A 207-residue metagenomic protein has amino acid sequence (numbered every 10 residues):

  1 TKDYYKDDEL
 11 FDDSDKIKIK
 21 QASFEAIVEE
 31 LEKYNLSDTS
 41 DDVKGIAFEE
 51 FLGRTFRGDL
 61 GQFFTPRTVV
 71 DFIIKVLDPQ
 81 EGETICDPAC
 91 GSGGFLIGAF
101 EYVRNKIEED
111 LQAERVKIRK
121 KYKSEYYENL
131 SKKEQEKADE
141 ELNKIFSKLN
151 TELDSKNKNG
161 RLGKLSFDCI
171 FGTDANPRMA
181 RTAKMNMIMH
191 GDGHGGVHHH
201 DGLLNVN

Functional and structural regions predicted by a protein language model:
T1-G53: Long recognition/docking surfaces used for binding and targeting
I17-K20, S40, Q62-P66, P88-S92: Short capping loops/turns at secondary-structure boundaries
I19, D41-I46, R57, V69 (+1 more regions): Short hydrophobic/aromatic-rich motifs at helix boundaries and adjacent loops
E29-E32, F56-R57, F72, G196: Preference for short coil/turn "hinge" residues that link or interrupt alpha-helices
K33, L60-G61, H200: Generic secondary-structure boundary/loop-capping signal
S37, D59-F63, G172-T173: Short acidic-aromatic active-site loops that bind/stabilize oxyanions
V43-T68, I74-V76: Class I SAM-dependent transferase core
T65-N207: Conserved S-adenosyl-L-methionine
